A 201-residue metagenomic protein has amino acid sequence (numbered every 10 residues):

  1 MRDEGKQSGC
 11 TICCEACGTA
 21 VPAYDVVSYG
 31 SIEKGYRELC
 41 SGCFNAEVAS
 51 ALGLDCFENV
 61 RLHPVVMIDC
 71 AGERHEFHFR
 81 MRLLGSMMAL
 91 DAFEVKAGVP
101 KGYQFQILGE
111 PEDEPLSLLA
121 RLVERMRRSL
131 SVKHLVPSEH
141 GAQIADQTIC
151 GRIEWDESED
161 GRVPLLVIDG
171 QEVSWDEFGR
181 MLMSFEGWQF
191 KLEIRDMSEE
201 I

Functional and structural regions predicted by a protein language model:
M1-A16: A broadly conserved sequence feature marking short terminus-proximal activation segments in nucleic acid-centric
C13-G18, R37-C43: Short cysteine-rich clusters marking metal-coordination/redox-active sites
G18-P22, E47: Cys/His-rich microdomains that often coordinate metals
A23-S28, S50-L54, E177: Short Cys/His-rich "knuckle" micro-motifs
D25-R37: Short linker/helix segments within small regulatory modules
S41-F57: Short metal-binding segments enriched for Cys and/or His
N59-S129, K133, E139-G141: N-terminal accessory interaction module
I149-D196: Amphipathic alpha-helical packing elements
